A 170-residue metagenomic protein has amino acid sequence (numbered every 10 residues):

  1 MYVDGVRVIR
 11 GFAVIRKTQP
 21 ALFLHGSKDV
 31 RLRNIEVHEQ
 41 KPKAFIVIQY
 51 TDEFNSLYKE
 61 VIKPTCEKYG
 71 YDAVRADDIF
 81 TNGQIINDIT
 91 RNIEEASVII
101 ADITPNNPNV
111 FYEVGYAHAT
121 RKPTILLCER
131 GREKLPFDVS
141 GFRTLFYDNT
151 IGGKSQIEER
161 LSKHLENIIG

Functional and structural regions predicted by a protein language model:
M1-G11: Carbohydrate-binding surfaces in secreted/extracellular proteins
G5, A73, T124: Hydrophobic anchor at the start of a short beta-strand that flanks the dinucleotide cofactor-binding loop
V8, Y50-D52, C128-E133: Short glycine-enriched loops at secondary-structure junctions
F12-V30: Predominantly extracellular/luminal carbohydrate-interaction, adhesion, and secreted-enzyme modules that are
S27-N82, I86-N92: Conserved N-terminal substructure of TIR/SEFIR domains
A96: An anion/phosphate-binding loop that grips the pyrophosphate of nucleotide cofactors and donors
P105-I168: Cross-kingdom TIR/SEFIR domain
